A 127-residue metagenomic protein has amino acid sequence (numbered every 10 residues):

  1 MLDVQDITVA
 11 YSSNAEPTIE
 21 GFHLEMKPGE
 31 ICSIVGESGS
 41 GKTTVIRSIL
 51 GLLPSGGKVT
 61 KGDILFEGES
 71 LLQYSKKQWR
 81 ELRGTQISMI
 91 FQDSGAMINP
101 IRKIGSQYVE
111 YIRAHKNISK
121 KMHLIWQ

Functional and structural regions predicted by a protein language model:
M1, V9-G21, L52-G57, S75-Q78 (+1 more regions): A short, flexible loop at the N-terminus of ABC-type nucleotide-binding domains that lies
V4-I7, E16-K27, C32, G62: Conserved beta-strand
S12-S13, G51-S55, Y74, S106-M122: ABC-type ATPase nucleotide-binding domains, specifically the catalytic core motifs of the NBD
C32, T43-G56: Short, conserved post-Walker A segment of ABC-type ATPase nucleotide-binding domains
V35-E37: The feature captures the beta-strand-to-loop junction immediately N-terminal to the Walker
V59-S70: Conserved ABC transporter NBD signature motif
L71-S88, S106, A114: ABC ATPase NBD coupling module
D93, P100-A114, W126: Q-loop/switch helix immediately C-terminal to the Walker
